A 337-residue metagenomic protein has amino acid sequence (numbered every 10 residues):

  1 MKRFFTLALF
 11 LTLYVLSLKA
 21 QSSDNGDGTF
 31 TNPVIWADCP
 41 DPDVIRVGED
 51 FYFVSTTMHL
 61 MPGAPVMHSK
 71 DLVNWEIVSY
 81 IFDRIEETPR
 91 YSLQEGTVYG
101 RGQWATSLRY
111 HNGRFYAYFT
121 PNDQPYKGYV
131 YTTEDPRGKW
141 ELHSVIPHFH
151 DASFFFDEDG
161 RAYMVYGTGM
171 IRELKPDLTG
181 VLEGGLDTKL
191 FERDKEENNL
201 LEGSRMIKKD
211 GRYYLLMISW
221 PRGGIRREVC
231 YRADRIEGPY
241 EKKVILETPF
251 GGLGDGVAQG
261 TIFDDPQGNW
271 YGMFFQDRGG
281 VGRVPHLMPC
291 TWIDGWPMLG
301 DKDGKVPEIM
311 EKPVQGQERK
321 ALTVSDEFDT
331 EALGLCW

Functional and structural regions predicted by a protein language model:
M1-S22: Bacterial Sec-dependent N-terminal signal peptides
A20-W337: Carbohydrate-active catalytic/glycan-binding domains of CAZyme proteins, especially the secreted or lumenal ectodomains
